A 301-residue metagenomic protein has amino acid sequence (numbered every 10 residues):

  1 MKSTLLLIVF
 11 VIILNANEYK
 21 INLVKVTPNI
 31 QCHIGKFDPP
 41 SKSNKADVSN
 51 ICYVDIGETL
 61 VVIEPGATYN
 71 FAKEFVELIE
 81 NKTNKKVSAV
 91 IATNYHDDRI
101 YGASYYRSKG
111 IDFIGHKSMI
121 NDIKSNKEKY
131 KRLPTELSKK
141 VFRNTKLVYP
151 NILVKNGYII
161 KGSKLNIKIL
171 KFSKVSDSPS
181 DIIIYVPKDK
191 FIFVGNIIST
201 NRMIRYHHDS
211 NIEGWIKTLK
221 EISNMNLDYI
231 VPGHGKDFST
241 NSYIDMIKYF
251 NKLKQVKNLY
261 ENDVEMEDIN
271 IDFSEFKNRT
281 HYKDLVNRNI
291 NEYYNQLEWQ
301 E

Functional and structural regions predicted by a protein language model:
T4-I13: Sec-dependent N-terminal signal peptides
L14-E18: Boundary at the C-terminal end of the N-terminal hydrophobic targeting segment
I21-V26, N121-S173, P179-S180, P187-K188 (+1 more regions): Metallo-beta-lactamase
P28-L78, I182-G195: Conserved beta-strand hairpin/beta-sheet module of binuclear metal-dependent hydrolase folds, prominently
N29, V54, E64, I79 (+8 more regions): Divalent metal-coordination and catalytic microenvironments
L60-V61, A67, I159, N166 (+2 more regions): Metallo-beta-lactamase
E77-I152, I159, Q255: Active-site HxH/HxHxD metal-binding segment of metal-dependent hydrolases
N224-Y229, D237-E301: Accessory terminal helices/loops
